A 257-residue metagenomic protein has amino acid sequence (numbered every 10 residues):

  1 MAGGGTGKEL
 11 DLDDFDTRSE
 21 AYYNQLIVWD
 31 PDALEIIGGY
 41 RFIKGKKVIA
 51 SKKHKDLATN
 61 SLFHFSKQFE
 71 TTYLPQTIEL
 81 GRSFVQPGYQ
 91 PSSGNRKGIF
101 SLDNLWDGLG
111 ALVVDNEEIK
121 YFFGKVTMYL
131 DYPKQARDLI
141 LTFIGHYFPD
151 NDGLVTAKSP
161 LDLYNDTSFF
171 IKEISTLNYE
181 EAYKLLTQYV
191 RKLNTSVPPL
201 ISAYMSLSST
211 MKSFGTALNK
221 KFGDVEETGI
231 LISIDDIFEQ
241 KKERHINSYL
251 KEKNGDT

Functional and structural regions predicted by a protein language model:
M1-K44: Short amphipathic alpha-helix that is part of the acyltransferase structural core
G4-L12, S209-N219: Short, well-structured beta-strand/strand-turn elements
R18-L26, A50, M211-K212, F222-T228: A short helix-loop-beta-strand connector motif used in the catalytic cores of GNAT acetyltransferases and, in some
Y23, I37-G39, P75-L80, I119 (+1 more regions): Extracellular structured ligand-interaction cores
D32-L34, I43-V48, Q86, M128-L130 (+1 more regions): Short loop/turn segments at secondary-structure transitions that flank enzyme active sites
V48-M211: Acyl-donor binding region in acyl/amide transferases
I99, K212-S248: C-terminal/domain-terminus segments
L250-T257: Short, cationic low-complexity segments
